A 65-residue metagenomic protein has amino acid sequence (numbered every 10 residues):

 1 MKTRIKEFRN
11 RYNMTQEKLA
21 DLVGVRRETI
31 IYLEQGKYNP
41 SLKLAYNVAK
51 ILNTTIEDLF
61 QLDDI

Functional and structural regions predicted by a protein language model:
T3-L22: Short basic helix-loop element that most often maps to the first helix and adjoining turn of HTH DNA-binding modules
F8, L42-K43: Short, Lys/Arg-enriched C-terminal cap helix and immediately downstream tail that follows
E17, E28, E57: Residues within helix-turn-helix
V25-Y38: Recognition helix of helix-turn-helix/homeodomain-like DNA-binding domains that insert into the DNA major groove
K43-D58: DNA major-groove recognition helix of helix-turn-helix/homeodomain DNA-binding modules
Q61-I65: Short, charged recognition helix plus adjacent turn of helix-turn-helix-like nucleic-acid-binding domains
